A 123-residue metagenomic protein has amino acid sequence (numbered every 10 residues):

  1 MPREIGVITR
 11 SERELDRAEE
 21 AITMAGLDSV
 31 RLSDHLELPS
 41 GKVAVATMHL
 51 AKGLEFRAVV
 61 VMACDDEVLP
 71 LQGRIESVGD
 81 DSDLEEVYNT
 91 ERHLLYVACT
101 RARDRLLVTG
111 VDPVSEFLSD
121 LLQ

Functional and structural regions predicted by a protein language model:
M1-E37, T109: Conserved RecA-like ASCE P-loop NTPase motor core of nucleic-acid helicases/translocases
M1-E4, T23, A46-V111, S119: Conserved helicase C-terminal RecA-like lobe
E14, A102, V114: Short phosphate-engaging motifs
D16-R17, S40-K42, L118: Short, solvent-exposed polar/charged micro-motifs at secondary-structure junctions
V30, A44-A46: General small-molecule cofactor/ligand-binding pocket signal
H35-S40, A51-L54: A short acidic, often aromatic-flanked loop/helix-cap motif at beta-alpha or helix-coil junctions that lines enzyme
L38-V43, V59: Short, charged, surface-exposed secondary-structure boundary motifs
E116-Q123: Short, electropositive alpha-helical surface patch
